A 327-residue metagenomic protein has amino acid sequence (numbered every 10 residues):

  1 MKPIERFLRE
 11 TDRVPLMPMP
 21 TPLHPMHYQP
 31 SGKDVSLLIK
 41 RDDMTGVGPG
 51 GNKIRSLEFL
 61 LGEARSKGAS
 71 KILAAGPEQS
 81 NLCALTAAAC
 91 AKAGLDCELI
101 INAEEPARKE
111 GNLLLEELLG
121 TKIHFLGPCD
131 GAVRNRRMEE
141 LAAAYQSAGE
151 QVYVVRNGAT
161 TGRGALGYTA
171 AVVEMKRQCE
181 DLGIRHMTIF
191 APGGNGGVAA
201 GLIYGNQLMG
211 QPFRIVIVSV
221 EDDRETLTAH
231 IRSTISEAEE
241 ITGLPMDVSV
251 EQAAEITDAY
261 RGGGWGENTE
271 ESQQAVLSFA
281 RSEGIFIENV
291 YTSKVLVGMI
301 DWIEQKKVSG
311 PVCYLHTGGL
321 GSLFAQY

Functional and structural regions predicted by a protein language model:
M1-Y327: PLP-dependent amino-acid enzyme catalytic core
